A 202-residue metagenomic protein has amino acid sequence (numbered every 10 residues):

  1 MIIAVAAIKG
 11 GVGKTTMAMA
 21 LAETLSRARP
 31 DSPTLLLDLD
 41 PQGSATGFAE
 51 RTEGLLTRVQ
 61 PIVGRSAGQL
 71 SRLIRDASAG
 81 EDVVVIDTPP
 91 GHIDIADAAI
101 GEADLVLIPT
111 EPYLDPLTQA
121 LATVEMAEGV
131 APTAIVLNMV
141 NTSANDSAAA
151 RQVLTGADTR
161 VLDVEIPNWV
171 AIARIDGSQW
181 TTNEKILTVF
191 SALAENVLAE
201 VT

Functional and structural regions predicted by a protein language model:
I2-I8, V12, M19-V85, P90-D97 (+2 more regions): P-loop/Walker-type NTP enzyme "switch/lid" segment
P41-G43, L114, V140-A144, V170-A171: Conserved nucleotide-binding/hydrolysis micro-motifs of P-loop NTPases
E81, A103-D104, D158: Short, well-ordered alpha-helix to beta-strand connector turns
V84, V106-L107, T133: Short, well-ordered beta-strand core segments
G91-L114: Inter-motif core of Ras-like GTPase G domains
G101, E125-A131, L154-G156: Short, conserved loop/helix-junction motifs that constitute active-site signature segments in enzyme catalytic cores
L117-N138: Conserved C-terminal guanine-recognition region of P-loop GTPase G domains, centered on the G4
N141, R151-T181, N196, V201: Beta-strand-loop-alpha "switch" segments that mediate conformational coupling across diverse proteins
